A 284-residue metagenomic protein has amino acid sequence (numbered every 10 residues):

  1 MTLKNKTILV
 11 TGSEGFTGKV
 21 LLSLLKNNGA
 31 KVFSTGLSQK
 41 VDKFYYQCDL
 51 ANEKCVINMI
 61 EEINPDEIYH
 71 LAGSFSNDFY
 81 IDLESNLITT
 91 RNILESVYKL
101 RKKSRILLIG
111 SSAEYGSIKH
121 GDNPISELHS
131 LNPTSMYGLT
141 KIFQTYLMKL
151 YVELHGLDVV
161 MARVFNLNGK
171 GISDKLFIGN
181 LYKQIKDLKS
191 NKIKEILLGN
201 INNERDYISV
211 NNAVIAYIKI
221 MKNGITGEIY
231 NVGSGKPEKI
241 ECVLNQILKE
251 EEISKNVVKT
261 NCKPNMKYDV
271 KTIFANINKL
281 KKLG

Functional and structural regions predicted by a protein language model:
I8-N27: N-terminal Rossmann NAD(P)H-binding glycine-rich loop of SDR-like oxidoreductase domains
T11, T35, I68-A72, I106-S112 (+1 more regions): SDR active-site strand-loop-helix element
Q39-N52: Rossmann-fold cofactor-recognition segment
L50-N86: NAD(P)H-binding glycine-rich loop region in Rossmannoid oxidoreductase-like domains and their noncatalytic homologs
H70, N92-S135: Conserved Rossmann-fold NAD(P)-dependent oxidoreductase catalytic core, especially the SDR/UDP-sugar
I118-H120, Y146-R205, V210-I218, P237 (+1 more regions): NAD(P)-dependent short-chain dehydrogenase/reductase
M136-F143: Active-site helix of classical SDR
I196, N200, I229-Y230, E238-N245 (+2 more regions): C-terminal "lid/loop" region of Rossmann-like NAD(P)-dependent oxidoreductases
